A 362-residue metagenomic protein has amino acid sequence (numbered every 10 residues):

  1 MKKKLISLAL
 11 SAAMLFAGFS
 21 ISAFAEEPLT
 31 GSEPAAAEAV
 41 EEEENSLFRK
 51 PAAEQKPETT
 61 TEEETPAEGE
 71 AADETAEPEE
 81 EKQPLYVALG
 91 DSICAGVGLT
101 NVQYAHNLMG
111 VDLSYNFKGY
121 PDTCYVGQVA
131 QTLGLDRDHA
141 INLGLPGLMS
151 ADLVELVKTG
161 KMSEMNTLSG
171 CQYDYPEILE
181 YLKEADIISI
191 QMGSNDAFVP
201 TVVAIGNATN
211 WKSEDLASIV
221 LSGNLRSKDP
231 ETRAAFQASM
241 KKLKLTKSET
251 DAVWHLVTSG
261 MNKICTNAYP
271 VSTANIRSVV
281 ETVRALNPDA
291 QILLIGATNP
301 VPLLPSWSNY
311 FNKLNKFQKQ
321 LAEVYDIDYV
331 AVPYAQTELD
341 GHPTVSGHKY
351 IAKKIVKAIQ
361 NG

Functional and structural regions predicted by a protein language model:
M1-L5: Positively charged n-region of N-terminal signal peptides that target proteins for export
F16-A36: Sec-dependent signal peptide cleavage junction
P34-E42, A53-K82: Acidic, proline-/serine-/threonine-rich low-complexity intrinsically disordered repeat tracts
E63, G69-P146, E180, A238 (+2 more regions): Serine-esterase "nucleophile elbow" of acetyl-processing enzymes
P84, V97-N101, D152-E155, V199-A204: Short, solvent-exposed loop/turn and secondary-structure capping segments
P146-Y175, P343: Charged, often glycine-rich, active-site loop that binds/positions anionic groups
N166-G362: Alpha-helical cap/lid subdomain in secreted, periplasmic, or secretory-pathway luminal O-acyl-processing enzymes
